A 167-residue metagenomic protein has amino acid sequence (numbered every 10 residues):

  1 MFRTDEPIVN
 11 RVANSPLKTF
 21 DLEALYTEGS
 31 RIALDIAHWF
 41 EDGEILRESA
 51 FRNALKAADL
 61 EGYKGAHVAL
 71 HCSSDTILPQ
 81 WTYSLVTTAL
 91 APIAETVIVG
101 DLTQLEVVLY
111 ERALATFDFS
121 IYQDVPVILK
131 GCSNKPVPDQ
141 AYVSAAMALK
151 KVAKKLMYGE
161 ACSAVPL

Functional and structural regions predicted by a protein language model:
M1-I77, T87, V152-K155, G159-E160 (+1 more regions): N-terminal, charge-rich interaction modules
L55-K56, G131, Q140-A141, A148-L149: A domain-level signal for the structural core that forms small-molecule/cofactor-binding pockets and catalytic centers
G65-A66, I93, Q123-V125, A153: Short coil/turn connectors at secondary-structure junctions
H67-S73, I98-G100, P126-C132: Short glycine-rich or small-residue beta-strand-to-loop segments that form or flank ligand, phosphate, metal/Fe-S
S73-Q80, C132-Q140, S163: Gly/Ser/Thr-rich loops at beta-strand to alpha-helix junctions that form or flank small-molecule/cofactor-binding
T82-I121, G159-S163: Long, charge-dense
S84-A91, Y142-K150: Short, non-transmembrane amphipathic alpha-helical segments
F119-V143: Extended, charge-rich low-complexity interaction segments
